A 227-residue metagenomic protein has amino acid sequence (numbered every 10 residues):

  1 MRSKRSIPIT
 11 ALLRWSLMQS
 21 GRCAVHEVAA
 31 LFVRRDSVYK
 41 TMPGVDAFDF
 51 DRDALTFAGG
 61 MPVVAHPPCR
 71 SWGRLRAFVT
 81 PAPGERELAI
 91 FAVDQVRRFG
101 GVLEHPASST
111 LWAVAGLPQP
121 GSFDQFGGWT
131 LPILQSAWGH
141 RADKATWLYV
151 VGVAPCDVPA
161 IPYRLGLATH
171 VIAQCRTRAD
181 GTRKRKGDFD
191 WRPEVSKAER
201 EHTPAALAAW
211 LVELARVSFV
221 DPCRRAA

Functional and structural regions predicted by a protein language model:
R2-A227: Class I S-adenosyl-L-methionine
